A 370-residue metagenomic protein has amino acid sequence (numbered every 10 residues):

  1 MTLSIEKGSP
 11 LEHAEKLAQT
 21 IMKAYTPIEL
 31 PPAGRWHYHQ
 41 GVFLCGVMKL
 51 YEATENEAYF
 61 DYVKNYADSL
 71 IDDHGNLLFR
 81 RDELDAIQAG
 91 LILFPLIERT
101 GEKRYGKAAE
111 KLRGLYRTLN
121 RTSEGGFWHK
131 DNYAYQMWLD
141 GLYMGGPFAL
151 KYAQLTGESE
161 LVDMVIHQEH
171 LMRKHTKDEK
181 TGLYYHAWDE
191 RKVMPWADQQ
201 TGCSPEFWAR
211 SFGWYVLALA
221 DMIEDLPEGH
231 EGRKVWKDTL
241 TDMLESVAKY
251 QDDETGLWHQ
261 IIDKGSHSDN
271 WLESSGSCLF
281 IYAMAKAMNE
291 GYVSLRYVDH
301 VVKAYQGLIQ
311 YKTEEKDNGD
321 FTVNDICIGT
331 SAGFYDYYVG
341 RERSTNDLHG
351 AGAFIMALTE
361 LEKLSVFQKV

Functional and structural regions predicted by a protein language model:
T2-G41, A53-F60, S69-D73, L78-Q88 (+5 more regions): CBM-like carbohydrate-recognition segments
T20, G46-K49, S69, K111 (+10 more regions): Alpha-helical scaffold segments in carbohydrate-active enzymes
V42-L50, D85-R99, F127-M144, G182-F207 (+2 more regions): Carbohydrate-binding/catalytic loop surfaces
T54, Y152-D163, M222-K234, A287-L295: Inter-helical turn/loop segments and adjacent helix faces that build the functional surface of alpha-helical bundle
Y105-G146: Asp-box/WD-like beta-propeller blade repeats and closely related beta-sheet repeat scaffolds
S159-I223: Loop-centered beta-sheet repeat module
W214-G265: Oxyanion-binding "anion nests"
